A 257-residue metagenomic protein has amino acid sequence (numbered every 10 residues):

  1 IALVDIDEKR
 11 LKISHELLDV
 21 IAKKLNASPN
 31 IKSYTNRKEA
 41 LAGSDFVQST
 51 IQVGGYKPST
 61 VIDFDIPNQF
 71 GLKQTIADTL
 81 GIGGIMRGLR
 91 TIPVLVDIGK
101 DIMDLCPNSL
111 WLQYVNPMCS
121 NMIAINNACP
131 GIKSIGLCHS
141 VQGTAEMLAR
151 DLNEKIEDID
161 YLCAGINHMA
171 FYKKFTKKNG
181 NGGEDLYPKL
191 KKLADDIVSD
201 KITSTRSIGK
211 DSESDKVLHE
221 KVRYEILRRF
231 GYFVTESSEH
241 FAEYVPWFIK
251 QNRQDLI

Functional and structural regions predicted by a protein language model:
I1-I62, F70, I76-L80, G84-E157 (+3 more regions): Metallocofactor- and cofactor-centric catalytic cores in central/energy metabolism, strongly enriched
N68, L72-Q74, K192, Y232: Generic structural "secondary-structure junction" signal
N153-I257: Long, compositionally biased stretches enriched for glycine and/or charged residues
